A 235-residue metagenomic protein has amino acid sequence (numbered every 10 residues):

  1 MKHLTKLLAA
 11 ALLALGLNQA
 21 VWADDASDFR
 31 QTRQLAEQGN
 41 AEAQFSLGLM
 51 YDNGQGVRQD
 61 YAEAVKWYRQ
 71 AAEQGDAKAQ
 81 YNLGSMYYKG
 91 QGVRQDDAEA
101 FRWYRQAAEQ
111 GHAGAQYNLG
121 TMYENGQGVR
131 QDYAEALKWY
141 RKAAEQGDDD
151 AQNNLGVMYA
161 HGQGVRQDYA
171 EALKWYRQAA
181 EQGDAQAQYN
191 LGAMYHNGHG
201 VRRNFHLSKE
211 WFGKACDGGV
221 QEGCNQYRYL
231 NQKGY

Functional and structural regions predicted by a protein language model:
M1-A9: Bacterial N-terminal signal peptides that target proteins for export
A9-N18: Bacterial N-terminal signal peptides
V21-D25: Boundary at the C-terminal end of the N-terminal hydrophobic targeting segment
T32, E37-N40, N53-Q55, D60 (+15 more regions): Short helix-capping/linker turns of helical repeat alpha-solenoids
S46-N53, N82-K89, N118-N125, N154-H161 (+2 more regions): Hydrophobic face of amphipathic alpha-helices that form TPR/SEL1-like repeat modules and related alpha-solenoid
